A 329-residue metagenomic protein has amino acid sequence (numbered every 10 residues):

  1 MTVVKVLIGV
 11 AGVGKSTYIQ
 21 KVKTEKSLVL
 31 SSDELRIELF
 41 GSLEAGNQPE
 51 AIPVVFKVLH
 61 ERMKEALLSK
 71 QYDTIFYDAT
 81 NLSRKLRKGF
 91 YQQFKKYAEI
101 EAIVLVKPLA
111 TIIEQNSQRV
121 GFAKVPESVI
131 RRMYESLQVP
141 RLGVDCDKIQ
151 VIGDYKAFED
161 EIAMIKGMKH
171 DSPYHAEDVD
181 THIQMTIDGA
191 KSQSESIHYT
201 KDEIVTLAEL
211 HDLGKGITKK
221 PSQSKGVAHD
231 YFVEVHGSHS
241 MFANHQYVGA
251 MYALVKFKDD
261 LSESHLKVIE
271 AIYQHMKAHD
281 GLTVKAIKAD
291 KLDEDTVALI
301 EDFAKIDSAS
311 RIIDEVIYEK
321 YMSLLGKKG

Functional and structural regions predicted by a protein language model:
M1-K5, Q71-D73: Pre-Walker A (Motif I) flank of P-loop NTPase domains
K5-I8, A110-A157: Conserved GTP-binding G-domain of TRAFAC-class P-loop NTPases and closely related GTPase folds
G14: Conserved glycine(s) of the Walker
T17-D73: Conserved substrate/cofactor phosphate-moiety recognition/catalytic segment in nucleotide-dependent phosphotransferases
D73, Y77-F90: Acidic, metal-coordinating catalytic cores used for nucleic-acid/nucleotide bond scission and strand-transfer chemistry
A98-E114: Conserved phosphate-donor/acceptor-positioning beta-strand/loop module used by diverse small-molecule
E159-I187, Q223-S238: Active-site flanking loop/helix segments enriched in acidic
K191, E195, Y199-I313: Divalent metal-dependent catalytic cores for phosphoryl transfer on phosphate-bearing substrates
